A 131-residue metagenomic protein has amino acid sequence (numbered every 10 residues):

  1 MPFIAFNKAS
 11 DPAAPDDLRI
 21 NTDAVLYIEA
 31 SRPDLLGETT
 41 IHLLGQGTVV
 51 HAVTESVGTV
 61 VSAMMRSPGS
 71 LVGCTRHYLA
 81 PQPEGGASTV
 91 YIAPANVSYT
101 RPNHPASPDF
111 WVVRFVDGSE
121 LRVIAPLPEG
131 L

Functional and structural regions predicted by a protein language model:
M1-R19, D23-L131: Acidic, Ser/Thr- and proline-rich intrinsically disordered linker/docking segments of eukaryotic scaffolds
